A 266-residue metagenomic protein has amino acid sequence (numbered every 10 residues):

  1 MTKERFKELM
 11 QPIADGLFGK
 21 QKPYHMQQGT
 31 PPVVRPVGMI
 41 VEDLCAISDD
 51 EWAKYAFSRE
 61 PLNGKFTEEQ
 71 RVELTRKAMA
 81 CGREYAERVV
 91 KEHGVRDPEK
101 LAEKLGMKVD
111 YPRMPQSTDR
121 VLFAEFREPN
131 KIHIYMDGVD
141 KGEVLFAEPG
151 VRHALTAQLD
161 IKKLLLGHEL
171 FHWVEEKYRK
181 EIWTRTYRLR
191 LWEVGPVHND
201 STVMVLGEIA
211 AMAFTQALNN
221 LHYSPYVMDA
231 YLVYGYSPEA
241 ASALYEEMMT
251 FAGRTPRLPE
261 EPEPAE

Functional and structural regions predicted by a protein language model:
M1-V144, P149-V151: A metal-dependent hydrolase signature that marks the N-terminal structural subdomain at the beginning of catalytic folds
G94-V95, G167, E208: A structural signal for well-ordered alpha-helical scaffolds and beta->alpha junctions
V121, P149-L165, E169: Long, positively charged binding patches that form subdomain-scale interaction surfaces for polyanionic ligands
R127-L145, A157, R179-I182, R188-L189 (+1 more regions): Conserved binding/catalytic microenvironments
F146-L155, L189-V197: A solvent-exposed, charged loop/short amphipathic helix patch at secondary-structure junctions
K163-E181: Active-site recognition of the HExxH zinc-binding catalytic motif
T186-E266: Metalloprotease/metallohydrolase-associated module, dominated by Zn2+-dependent proteases
